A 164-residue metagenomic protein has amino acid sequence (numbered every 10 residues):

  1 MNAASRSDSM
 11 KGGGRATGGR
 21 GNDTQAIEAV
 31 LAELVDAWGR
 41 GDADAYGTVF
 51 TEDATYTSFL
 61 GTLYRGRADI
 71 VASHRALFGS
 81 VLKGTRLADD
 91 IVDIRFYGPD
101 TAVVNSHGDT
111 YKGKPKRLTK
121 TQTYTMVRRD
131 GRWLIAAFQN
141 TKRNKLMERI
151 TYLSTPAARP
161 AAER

Functional and structural regions predicted by a protein language model:
M1-E52, L153-R164: Short, low-complexity N-terminal intrinsically disordered segments enriched in polar/charged residues
N2-S9, T119-R149: Short beta-strand edge/turn micro-motifs at domain boundaries
G18, L60-G61: Second-shell loop/turn segments in exported
A26, T55, D69-K116, R164: Surface-exposed, charged secondary-structure patches
L34, Y46-G47, A54, G66 (+3 more regions): Hydrophobic pocket/interface hotspot
L60, H107-G108, Q139: A mature extracytoplasmic/lumenal domain signature
L63, A88-I91, T119-T123: Well-ordered beta-strand positions in beta-sheet-rich domains
Y64, T110-Y111, T141-K142: Short, surface-exposed beta-strand-loop junctions and turns on beta-sheet-rich folds
